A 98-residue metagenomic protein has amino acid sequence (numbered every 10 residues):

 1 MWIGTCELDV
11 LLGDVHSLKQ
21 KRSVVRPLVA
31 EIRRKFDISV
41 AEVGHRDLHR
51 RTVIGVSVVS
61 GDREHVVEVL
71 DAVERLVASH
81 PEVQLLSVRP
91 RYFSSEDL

Functional and structural regions predicted by a protein language model:
M1-S39: N-terminal first-folded block
I3, A41-D62: Short, charge-patterned binding micro-sites
C6-V10, I54-V56, V88-P90: A structural signal for short, well-ordered beta-strand segments
L12, E42-G44, Y92: Short, well-ordered turn and helix-capping elements at secondary-structure junctions
L12-D14, S60, S94: Non-catalytic surface loops within mature trypsin-like serine protease
F36, T52, Q84-L86: Residue-level signal for beta-strand positions within conserved beta-sheet cores that form or flank
D62-L98: C-terminal structural segments of small proteins and small subunits
